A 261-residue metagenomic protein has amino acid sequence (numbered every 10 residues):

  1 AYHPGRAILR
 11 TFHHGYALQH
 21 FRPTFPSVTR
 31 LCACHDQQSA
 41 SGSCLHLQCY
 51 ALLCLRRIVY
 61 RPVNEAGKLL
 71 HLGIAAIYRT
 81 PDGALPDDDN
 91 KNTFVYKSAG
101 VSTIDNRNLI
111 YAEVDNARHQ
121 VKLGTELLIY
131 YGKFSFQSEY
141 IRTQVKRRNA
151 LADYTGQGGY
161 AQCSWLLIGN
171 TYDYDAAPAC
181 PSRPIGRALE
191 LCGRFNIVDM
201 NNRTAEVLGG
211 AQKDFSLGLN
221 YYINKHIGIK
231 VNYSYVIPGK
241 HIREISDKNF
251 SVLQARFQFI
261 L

Functional and structural regions predicted by a protein language model:
A1-D82, Y160-R183, E190-C192, N196-N201 (+1 more regions): Outer membrane beta-barrel
D87-L261: Outer-membrane beta-barrel pore domains
